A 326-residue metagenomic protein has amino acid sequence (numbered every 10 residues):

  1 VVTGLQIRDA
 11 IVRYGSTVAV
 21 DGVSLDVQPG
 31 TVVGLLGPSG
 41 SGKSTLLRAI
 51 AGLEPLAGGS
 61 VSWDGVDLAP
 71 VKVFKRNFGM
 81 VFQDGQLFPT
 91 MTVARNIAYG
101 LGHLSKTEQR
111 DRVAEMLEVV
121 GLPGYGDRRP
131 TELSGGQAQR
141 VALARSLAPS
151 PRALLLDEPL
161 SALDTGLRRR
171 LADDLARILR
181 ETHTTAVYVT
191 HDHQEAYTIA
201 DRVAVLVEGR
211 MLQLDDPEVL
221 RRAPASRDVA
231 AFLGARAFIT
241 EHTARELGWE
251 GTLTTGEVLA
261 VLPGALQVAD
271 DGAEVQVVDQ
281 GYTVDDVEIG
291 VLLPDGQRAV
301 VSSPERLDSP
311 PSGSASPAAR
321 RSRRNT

Functional and structural regions predicted by a protein language model:
L36-P38: The feature captures the beta-strand-to-loop junction immediately N-terminal to the Walker
A51: Helix-to-loop junction immediately C-terminal to a conserved catalytic motif
A57-S60, E208: Conserved coupling/switch loops of ABC nucleotide-binding domains, chiefly the family-specific signature
G59-D67: Conserved ABC transporter NBD signature motif
N77, Q83, L87-A225: ABC ATPase nucleotide-binding domains
E218, R222-V278, D285-L307: ATPase nucleotide-binding modules
